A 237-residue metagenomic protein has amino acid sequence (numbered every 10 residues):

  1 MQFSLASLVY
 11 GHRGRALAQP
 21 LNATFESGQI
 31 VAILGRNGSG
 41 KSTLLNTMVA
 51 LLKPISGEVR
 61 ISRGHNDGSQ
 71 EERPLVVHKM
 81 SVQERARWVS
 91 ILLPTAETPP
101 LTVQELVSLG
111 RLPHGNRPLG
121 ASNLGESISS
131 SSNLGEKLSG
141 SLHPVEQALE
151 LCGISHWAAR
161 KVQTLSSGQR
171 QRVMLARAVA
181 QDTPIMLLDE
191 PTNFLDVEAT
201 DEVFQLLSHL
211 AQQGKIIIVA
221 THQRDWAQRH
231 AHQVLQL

Functional and structural regions predicted by a protein language model:
L34-R36: The feature captures the beta-strand-to-loop junction immediately N-terminal to the Walker
V49: Helix-to-loop junction immediately C-terminal to a conserved catalytic motif
E58-E84: ABC ATPase NBD Q-loop/coupling interface
G140-W157: Conserved ABC ATPase "signature" region
K161-L165: Conserved ABC ATPase signature
M186-E190: Catalytic Walker B motif of ABC-type/P-loop ATPase nucleotide-binding domains
T221-H222: H-loop/switch region of ABC-family ATPase nucleotide-binding domains
